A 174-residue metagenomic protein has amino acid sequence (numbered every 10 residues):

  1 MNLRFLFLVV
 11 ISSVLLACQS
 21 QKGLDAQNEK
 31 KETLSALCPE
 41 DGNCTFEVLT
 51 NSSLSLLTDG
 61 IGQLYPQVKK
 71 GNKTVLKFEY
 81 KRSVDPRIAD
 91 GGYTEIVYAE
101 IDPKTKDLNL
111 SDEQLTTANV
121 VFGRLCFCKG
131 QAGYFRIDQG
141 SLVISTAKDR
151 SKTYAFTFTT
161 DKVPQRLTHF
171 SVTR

Functional and structural regions predicted by a protein language model:
M1-F7: Bacterial N-terminal signal peptides that target proteins for export
V14-A17: C-terminal motif of bacterial Sec signal peptides marking the signal peptidase cleavage site
Q19-Q21: Bacterial signal peptide processing site
G23-T74: Acidic/polar, low-complexity intrinsically disordered N-terminal segments immediately downstream of a Sec signal
A26, G42, Q63-V143: Surface-exposed helix/loop patches within compact recognition domains
N72-K77, D149-A155: Short, hydrophobic/aromatic-rich segments at coil-to-beta transitions
S145-A147, T153-R166: Short, exposed beta-strand-loop hairpins at the edges of beta-sheets in extracellular/periplasmic proteins
R166-R174: Beta-strand-dominated lipid-handling architectures at cellular/organellar boundaries
